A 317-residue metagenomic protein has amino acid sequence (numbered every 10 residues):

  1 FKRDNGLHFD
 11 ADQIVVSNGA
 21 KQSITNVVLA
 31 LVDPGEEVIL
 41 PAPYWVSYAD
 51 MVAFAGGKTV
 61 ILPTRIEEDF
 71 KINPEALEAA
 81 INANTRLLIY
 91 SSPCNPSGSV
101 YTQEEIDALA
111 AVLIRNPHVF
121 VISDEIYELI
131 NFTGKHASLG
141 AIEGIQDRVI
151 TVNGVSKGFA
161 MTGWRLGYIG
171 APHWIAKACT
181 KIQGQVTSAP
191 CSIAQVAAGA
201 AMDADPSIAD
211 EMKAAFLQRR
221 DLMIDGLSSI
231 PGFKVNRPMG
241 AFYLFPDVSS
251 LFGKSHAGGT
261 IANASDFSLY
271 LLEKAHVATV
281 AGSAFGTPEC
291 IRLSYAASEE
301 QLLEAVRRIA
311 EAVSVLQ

Functional and structural regions predicted by a protein language model:
R3-Q317: PLP-dependent class I/II
